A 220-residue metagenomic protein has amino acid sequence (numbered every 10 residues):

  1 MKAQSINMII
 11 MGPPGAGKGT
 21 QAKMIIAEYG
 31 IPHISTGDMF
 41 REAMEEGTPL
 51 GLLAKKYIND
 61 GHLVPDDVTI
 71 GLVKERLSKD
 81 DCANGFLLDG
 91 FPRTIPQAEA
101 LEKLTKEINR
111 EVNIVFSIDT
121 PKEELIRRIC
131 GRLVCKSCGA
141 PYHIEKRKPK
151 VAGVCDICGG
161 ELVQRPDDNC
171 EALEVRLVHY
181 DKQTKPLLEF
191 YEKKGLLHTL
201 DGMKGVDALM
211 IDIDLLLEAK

Functional and structural regions predicted by a protein language model:
M1-K220: Glycine-rich phosphate-binding loop of ATP-dependent small-molecule kinases
